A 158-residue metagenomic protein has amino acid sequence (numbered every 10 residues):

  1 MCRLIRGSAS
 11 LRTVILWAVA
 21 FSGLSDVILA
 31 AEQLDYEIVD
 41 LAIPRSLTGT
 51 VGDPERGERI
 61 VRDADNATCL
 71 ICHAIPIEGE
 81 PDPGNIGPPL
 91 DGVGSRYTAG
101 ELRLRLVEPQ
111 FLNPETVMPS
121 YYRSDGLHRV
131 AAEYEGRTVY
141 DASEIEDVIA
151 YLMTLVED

Functional and structural regions predicted by a protein language model:
M1-A9: N-terminal secretory signal peptides that target proteins for export/translocation
R12-D26: Bacterial N-terminal signal peptides
V27-A31: Signal peptide processing junction and immediate N-terminal pro/mature segment of secreted/exported proteins
E32, L104, F111, Y121-D158: C-terminal capping alpha-helices of c-type cytochrome domains
E32-A64: Electrostatic cytochrome c docking/interface patches
T50-V51, I60-R62, L70-F111, V117-A131: Gly/Gly-Pro-rich "capping" loops immediately C-terminal to redox-active cysteine motifs in periplasmic/lumenal
D53, T98, Y140-E144: An acidic site on a long C-lobe helix of protein kinase domains
A67: Cys/His-enriched microdomains
